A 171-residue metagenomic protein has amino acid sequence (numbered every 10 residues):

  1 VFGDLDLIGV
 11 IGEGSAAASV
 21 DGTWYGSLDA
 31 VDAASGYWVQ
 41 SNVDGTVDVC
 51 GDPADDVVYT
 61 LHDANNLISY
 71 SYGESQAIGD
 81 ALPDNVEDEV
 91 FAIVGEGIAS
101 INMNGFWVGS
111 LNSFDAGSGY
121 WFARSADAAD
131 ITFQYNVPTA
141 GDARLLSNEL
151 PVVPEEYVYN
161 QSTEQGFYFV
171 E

Functional and structural regions predicted by a protein language model:
V1-E164: N-terminal exported-region signature
Y168-E171: Aromatic/hydrophobic beta-strand junction motif of beta-rich domains
